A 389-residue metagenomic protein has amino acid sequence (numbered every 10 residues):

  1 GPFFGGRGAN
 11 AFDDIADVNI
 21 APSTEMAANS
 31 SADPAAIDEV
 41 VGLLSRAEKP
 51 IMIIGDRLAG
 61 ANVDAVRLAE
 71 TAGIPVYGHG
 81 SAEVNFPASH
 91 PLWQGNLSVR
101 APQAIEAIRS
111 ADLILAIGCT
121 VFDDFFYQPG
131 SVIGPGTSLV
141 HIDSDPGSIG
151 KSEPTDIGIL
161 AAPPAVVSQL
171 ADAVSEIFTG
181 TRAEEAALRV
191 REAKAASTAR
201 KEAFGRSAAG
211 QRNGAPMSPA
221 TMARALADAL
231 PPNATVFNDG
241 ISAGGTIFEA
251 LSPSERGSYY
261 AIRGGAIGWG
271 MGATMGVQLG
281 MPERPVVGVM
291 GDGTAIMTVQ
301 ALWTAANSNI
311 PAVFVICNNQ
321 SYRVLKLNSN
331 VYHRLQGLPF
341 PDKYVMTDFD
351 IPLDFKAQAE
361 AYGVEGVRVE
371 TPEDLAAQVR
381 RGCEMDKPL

Functional and structural regions predicted by a protein language model:
G1-L43: Conformationally flexible catalytic loops at phosphate/diphosphate-handling active centers
D13-E25, P87-A88, S197-G210, S254-G257 (+2 more regions): Gly-rich Lys/Arg/Thr-decorated short loops/hinges at beta-loop-alpha junctions or inter-strand turns that position
A28, G80-A193, V379-C383: Glycine-rich, acidic loop regions that bind phosphate or pyrophosphate groups
A36-P50, L68, I108-A111, A225-A234 (+2 more regions): Glycine-rich phosphate/diphosphate-binding loops that line cofactor/substrate pockets in enzymes
E48-A59, F237: Glycine-rich phosphate/diphosphate-binding loops and the adjacent beta-loop-alpha structural elements that coordinate
T71, V99-A101, I105-S110, G150-S152 (+3 more regions): Thiamine diphosphate
I74-G80, V140-D143, F314-C317: Short internal beta-strands
K194-Q278: Active-site diphosphate/adenylate-binding microenvironment
